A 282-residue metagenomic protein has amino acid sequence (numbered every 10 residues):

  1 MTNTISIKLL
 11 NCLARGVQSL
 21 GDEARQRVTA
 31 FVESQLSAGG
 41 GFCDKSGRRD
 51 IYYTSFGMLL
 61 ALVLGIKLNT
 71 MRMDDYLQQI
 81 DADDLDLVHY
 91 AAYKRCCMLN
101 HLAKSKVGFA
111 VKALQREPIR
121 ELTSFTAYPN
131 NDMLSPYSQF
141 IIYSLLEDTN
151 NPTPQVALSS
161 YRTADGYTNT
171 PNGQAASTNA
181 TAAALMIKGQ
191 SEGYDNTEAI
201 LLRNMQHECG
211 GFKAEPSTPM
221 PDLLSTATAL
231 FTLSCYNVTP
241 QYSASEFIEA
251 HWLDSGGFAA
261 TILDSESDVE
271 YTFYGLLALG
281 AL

Functional and structural regions predicted by a protein language model:
T2-G21, K45-K67, D83-G108, A127-T153 (+3 more regions): An alpha-helical repeat/solenoid feature that recognizes helix-turn-helix modules
G21-G40, L68-L85, K106-P129, D148-N169 (+2 more regions): Long, well-ordered core segments of solenoidal/helical folds
